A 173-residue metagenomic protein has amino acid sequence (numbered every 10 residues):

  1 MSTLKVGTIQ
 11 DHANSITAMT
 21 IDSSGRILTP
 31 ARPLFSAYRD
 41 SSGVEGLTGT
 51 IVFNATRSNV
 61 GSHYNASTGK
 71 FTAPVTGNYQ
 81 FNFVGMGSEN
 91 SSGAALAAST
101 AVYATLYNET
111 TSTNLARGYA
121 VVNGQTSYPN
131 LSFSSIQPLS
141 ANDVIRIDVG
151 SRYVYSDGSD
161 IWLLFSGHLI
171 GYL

Functional and structural regions predicted by a protein language model:
S2-G7, D11-I16, S24-L173: Extracellular jelly-roll beta-sandwich "head" domains, especially the C-terminal globular C1q domain
